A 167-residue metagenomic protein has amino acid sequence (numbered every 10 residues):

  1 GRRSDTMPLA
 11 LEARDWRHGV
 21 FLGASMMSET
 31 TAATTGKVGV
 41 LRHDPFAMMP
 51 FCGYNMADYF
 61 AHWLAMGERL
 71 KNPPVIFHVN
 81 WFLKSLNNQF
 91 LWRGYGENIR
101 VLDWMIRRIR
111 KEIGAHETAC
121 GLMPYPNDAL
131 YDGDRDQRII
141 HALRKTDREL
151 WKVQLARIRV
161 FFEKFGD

Functional and structural regions predicted by a protein language model:
G1-D167: Conserved NTP phosphate-binding and transfer environment spanning the P-loop NTPase/kinase superfamily
